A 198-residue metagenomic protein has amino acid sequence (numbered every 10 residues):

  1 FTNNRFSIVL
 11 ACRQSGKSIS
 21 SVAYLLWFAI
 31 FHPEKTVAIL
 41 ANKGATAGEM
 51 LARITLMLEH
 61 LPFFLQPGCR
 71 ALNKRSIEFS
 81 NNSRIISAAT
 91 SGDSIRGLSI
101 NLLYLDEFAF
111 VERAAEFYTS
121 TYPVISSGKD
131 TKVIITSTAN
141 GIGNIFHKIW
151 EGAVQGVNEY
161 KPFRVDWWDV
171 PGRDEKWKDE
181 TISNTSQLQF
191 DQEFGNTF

Functional and structural regions predicted by a protein language model:
F1-F198: Phosphate/NTP-binding elements of NTP-utilizing enzymes
